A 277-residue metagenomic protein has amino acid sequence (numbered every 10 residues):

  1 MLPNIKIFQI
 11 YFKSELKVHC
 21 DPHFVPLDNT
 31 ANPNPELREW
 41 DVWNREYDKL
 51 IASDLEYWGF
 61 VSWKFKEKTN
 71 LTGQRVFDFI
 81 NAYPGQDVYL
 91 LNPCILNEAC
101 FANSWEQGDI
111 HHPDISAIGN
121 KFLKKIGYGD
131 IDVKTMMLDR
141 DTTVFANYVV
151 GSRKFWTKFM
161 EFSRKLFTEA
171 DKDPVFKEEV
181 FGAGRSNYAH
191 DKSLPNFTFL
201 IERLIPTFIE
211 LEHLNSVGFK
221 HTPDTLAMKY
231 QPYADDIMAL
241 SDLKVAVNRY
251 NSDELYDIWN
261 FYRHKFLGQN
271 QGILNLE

Functional and structural regions predicted by a protein language model:
M1-E277: ER/Golgi luminal nucleotide-sugar-dependent glycosyltransferases, focusing on the catalytic module
